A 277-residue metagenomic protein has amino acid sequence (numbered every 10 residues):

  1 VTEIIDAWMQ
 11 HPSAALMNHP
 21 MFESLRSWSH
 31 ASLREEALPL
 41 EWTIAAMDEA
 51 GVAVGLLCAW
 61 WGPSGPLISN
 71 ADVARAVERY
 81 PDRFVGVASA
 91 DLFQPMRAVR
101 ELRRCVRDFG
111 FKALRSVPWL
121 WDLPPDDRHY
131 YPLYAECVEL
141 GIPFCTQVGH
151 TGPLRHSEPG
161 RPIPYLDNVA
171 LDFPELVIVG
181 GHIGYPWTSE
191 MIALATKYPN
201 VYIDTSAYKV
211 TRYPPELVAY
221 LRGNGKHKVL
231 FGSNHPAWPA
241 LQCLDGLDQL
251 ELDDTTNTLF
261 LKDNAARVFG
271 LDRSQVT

Functional and structural regions predicted by a protein language model:
V1-V54, R104, G225-L230, P239-T277: Mid-to-C-terminal alpha-helical segments outside catalytic/metal-binding sites
I4, G55, F84-G86, F144 (+4 more regions): Hydrophobic/aromatic residues located in beta-strands of well-ordered beta-sheets within soluble catalytic
W8, M47, V73, C105 (+7 more regions): Conserved, mostly hydrophobic/aromatic
Q10, W60, W119, I183-G184 (+2 more regions): Flexible loop residues that form catalytic and substrate-binding hotspots at small-molecule/glycan-binding clefts
A15-M21, S69, V99, H156-E158 (+4 more regions): Short aromatic-enriched loop/helix-cap "lid" or pocket-rim segments at secondary-structure transitions that line
L38-T43, I68-R75, A98-R100, P162-L166 (+2 more regions): Alpha-helical scaffolding within the catalytic cores of extracellular/periplasmic polymer-degrading hydrolases
A53-V54, W61-G160, T211: Active-site gating/metal-coordination segments in enzymes
F109-A113, D122-L230: Catalytic pocket-lining loop regions of alpha/beta-barrel enzymes, especially the amidohydrolase/enolase/GH5 lineages
